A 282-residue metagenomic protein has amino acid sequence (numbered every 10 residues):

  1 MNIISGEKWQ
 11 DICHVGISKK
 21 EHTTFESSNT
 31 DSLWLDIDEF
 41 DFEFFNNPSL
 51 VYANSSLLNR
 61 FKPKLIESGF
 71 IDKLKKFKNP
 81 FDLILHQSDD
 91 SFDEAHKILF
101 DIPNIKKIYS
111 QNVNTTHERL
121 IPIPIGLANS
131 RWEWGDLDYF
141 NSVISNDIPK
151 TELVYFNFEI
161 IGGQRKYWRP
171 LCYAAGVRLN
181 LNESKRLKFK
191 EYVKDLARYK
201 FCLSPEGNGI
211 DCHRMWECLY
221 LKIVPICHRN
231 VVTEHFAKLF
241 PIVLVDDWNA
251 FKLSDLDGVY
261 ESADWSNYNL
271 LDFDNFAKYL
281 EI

Functional and structural regions predicted by a protein language model:
M1-W216, Y220, V224-V243, D255-I282: Nucleotide-sugar donor-binding catalytic core of glycosyltransferases
I242-A250: Short acidic-hydrophobic, aromatic-tinged amphipathic segments that line or gate anion-handling sites
